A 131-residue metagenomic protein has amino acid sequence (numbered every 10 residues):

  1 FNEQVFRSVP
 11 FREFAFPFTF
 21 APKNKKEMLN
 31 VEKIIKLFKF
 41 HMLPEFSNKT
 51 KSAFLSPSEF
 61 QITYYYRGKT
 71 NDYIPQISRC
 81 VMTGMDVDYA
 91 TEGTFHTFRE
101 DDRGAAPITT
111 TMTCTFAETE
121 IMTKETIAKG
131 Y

Functional and structural regions predicted by a protein language model:
F1-Y131: Acidic, Ser/Thr- and Gly-enriched intrinsically disordered low-complexity segments
